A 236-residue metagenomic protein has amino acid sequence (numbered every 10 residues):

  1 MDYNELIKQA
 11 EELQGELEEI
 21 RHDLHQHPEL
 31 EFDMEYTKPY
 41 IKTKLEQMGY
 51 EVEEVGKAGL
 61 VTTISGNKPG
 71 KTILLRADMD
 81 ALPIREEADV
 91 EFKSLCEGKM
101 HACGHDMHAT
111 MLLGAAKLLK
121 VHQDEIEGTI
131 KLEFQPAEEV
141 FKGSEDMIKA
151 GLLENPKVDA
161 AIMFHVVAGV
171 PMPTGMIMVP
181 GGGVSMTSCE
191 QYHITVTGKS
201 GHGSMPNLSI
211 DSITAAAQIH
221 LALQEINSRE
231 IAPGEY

Functional and structural regions predicted by a protein language model:
D2-H101, T110-E127: Acidic/His- and Gly-rich active-site-bordering loop/insert found across diverse amide/peptide-bond hydrolases
L82, V90-M100, M107, D124-Y236: Histidine/acidic-residue-rich, glycine-tolerant segments that coordinate divalent metal ions
